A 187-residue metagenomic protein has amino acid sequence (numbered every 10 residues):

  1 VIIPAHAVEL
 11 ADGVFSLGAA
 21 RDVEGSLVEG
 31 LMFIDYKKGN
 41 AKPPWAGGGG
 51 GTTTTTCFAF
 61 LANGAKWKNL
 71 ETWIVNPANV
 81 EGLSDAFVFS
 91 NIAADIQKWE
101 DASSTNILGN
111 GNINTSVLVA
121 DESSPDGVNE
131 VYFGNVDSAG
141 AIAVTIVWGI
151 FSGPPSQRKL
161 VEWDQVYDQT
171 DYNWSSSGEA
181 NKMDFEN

Functional and structural regions predicted by a protein language model:
V1-D85, A141-L160: Disordered inhibitory propeptide/activation segment of secreted metzincin zinc metalloprotease zymogens, centered on
V88-N187: Metzincin-family zinc-dependent endopeptidase catalytic domain
